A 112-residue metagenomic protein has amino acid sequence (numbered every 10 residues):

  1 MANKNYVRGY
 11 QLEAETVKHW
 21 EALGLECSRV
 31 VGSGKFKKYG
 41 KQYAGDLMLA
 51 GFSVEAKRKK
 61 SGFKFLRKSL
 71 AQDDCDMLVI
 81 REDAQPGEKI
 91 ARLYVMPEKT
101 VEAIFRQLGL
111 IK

Functional and structural regions predicted by a protein language model:
M1-K112: Catalytic phosphate/metal-binding cores of nucleic-acid and nucleotide-processing enzymes, i.e., regions that mediate
